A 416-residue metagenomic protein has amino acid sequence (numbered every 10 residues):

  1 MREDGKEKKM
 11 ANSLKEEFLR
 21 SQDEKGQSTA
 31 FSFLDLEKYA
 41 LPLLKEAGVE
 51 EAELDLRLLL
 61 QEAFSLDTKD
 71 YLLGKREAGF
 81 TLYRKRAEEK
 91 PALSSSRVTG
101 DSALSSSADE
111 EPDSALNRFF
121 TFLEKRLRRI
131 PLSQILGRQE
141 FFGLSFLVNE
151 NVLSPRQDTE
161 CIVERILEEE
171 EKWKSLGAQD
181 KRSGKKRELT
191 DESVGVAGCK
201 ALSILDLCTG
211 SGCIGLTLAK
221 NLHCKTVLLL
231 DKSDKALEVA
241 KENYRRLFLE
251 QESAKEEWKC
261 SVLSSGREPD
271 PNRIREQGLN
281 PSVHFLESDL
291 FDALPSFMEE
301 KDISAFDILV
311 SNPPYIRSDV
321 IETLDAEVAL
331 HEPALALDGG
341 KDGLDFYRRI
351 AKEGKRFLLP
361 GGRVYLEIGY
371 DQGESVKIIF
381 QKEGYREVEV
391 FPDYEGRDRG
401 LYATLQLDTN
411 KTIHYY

Functional and structural regions predicted by a protein language model:
E3-F18, S28-A87, L104-L136: N-terminal auxiliary segments of SAM/dcSAM-dependent transferases
D4, E17-Q27, T81-S114, E171-S175 (+3 more regions): Intrinsic disorder/low-complexity segments
E37, L56-R57, F119, R129-L132 (+8 more regions): A general structural signal for well-ordered alpha-helical segments in protein cores
T68, R128-L132, G137, F142-L144 (+5 more regions): Glycine-rich, flexible loop/turn motifs
N117-D180, G184-E242, Y402: SAM-dependent Rossmann-like transferase core, predominantly class I methyltransferases with a strong bias toward
E140-F141, E395-G396, D408: Short strand-connecting beta-turns/loops that link adjacent beta-strands
K225-T226, K232-V262, G278-L405: S-adenosylmethionine
D408-Y416: Flexible, glycine-/basic-rich loop-and-beta segments that form/coincide with the SAM-dependent methyltransferase
